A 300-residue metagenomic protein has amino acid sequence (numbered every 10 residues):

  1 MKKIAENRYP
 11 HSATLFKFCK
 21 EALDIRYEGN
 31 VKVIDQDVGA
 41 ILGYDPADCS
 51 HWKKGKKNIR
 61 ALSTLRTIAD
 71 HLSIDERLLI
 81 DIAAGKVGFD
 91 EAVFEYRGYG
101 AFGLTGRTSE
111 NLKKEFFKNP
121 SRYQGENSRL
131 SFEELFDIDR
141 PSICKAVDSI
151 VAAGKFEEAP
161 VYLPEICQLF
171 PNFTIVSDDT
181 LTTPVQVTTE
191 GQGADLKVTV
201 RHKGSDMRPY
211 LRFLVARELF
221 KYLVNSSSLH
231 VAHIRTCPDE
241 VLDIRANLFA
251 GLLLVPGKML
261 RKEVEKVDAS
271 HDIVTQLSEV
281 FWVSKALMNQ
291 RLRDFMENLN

Functional and structural regions predicted by a protein language model:
M1-D37: A short, Lys/Arg-rich alpha-helix, primarily the initiator
K2-P10, R129-N300: Conserved binding/catalytic microenvironments
K3-I4, D81-L130, P184-T188: Short, charged recognition helix plus adjacent turn of helix-turn-helix-like nucleic-acid-binding domains
K32-A40, I68, V274-S278, M288: Short alpha-helical "recognition helix" segments of helix-turn-helix
I34, D45-D48, A61, D75 (+1 more regions): Short coil turns linking two alpha-helices in DNA-binding domains
G43-R60, D81-G85: Recognition helix of helix-turn-helix/homeodomain-like DNA-binding domains that insert into the DNA major groove
S50-H51, R66, I80, N289: Key DNA-contacting residues within the recognition helix of helix-turn-helix
A61-L78: DNA major-groove recognition helix of helix-turn-helix/homeodomain DNA-binding modules
